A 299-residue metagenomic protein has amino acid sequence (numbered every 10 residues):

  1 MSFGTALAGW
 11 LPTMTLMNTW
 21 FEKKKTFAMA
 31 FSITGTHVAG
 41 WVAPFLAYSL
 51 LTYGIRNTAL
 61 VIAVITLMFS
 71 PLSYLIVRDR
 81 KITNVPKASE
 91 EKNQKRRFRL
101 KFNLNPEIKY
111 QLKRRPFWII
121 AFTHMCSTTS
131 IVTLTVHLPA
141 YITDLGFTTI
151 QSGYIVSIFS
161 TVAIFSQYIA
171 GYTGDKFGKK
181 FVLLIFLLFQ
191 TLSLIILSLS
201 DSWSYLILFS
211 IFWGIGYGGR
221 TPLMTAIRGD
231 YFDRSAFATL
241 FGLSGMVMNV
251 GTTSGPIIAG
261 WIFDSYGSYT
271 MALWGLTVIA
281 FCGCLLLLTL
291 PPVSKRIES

Functional and structural regions predicted by a protein language model:
M1-A8, Y205-G218: Hydrophobic core of transmembrane alpha-helices in multi-pass small-molecule transporters, especially MFS/SLC-type
T5-F21, G219-F232: Intracellular juxtamembrane helix-capping segments at the cytosolic ends of symmetry-related transmembrane helices
K24-P44, G242-G255: Glycine-rich segments within core transmembrane alpha-helices of 12-TM secondary carriers
F31, T36-I82: Helix-loop-helix hairpin linking two adjacent transmembrane segments in secondary transporters
P44-G54, I142-T143, T173-G174, I258-G267: Interfacial helix-cap and linker-helix signal at transmembrane-aqueous boundaries of multi-pass secondary transporters
R78-P106, I297-S299: Flexible cytoplasmic inter-helical loops of multi-pass small-molecule transporters
K109-A170: Extracytoplasmic gate region of multi-pass secondary transporters
F181-I196: Structural signature of the two symmetry-related core transmembrane helices
